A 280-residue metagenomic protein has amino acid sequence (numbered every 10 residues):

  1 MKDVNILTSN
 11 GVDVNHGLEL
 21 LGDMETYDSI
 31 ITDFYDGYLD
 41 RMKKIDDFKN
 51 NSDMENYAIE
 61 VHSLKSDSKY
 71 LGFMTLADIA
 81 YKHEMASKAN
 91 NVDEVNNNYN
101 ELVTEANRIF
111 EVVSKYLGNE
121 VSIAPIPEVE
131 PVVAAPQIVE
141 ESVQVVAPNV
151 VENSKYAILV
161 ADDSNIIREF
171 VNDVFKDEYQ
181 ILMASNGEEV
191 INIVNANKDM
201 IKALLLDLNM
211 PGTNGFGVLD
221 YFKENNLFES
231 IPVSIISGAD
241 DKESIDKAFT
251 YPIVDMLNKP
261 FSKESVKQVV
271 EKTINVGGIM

Functional and structural regions predicted by a protein language model:
M1-K65, K69-Y156, I167, I274-N275 (+1 more regions): Two-component system phosphorelay core
D36, N165-M183, E224, Y251: Two-component/phosphorelay signaling modules centered on CheY-like receiver
M183, G212-T213: Residue-level signal for the "D+5" position in two-component response regulator receiver
M183-A203: Acidic, metal-coordinating helix/loop segments flanking the phosphotransfer/catalytic sites of two-component signaling
D207, S237: Active-site residues of response regulator receiver
P211, D241: The feature encodes the CheY-like receiver
F261-E271, G278: C-terminal output helix
